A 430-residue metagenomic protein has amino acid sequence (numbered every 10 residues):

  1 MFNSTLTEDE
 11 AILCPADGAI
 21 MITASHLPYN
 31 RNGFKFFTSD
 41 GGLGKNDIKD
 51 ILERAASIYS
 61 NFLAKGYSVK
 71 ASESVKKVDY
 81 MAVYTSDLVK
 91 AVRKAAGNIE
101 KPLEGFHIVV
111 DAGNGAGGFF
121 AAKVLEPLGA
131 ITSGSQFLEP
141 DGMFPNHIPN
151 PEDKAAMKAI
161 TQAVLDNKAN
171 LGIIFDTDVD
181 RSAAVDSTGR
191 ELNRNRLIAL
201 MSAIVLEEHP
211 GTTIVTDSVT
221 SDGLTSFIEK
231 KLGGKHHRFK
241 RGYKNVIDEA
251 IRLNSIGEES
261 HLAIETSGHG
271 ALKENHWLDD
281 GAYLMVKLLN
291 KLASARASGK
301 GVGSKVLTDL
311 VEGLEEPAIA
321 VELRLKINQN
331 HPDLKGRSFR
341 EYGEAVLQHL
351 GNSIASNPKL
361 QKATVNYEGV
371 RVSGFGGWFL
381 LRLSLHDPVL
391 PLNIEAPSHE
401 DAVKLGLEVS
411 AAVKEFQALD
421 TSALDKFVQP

Functional and structural regions predicted by a protein language model:
M1-D17, D87, A91, P151-N170 (+1 more regions): Conserved phosphate-binding catalytic cores of ATP/NTP-utilizing and phosphoryl-transfer enzymes
M1-G41, T225: Ferredoxin-reductase
N3, D50-S86, K90, D186-T266 (+2 more regions): Proline/glycine-rich low-complexity loops and linkers
I20, H26, L88, D111 (+8 more regions): Buried hydrophobic positions in well-ordered alpha/beta secondary-structure cores of metabolic enzymes
L27-P28, G113-G118, V179-D180, T220-D222 (+2 more regions): Gly/Ser/Thr-rich loops at beta-strand to alpha-helix junctions that form or flank small-molecule/cofactor-binding
N30-N167: Gly/Ser/Thr-enriched, mixed-charge loops and adjacent short helices that form phosphate/oxyanion-binding elements
N30-S39, A121-A122, D180-L200, L224-T225: Short Gly/Thr/Asp-enriched flexible loops that form oxyanion-binding sites at enzyme active sites
R31, P210-N393, H399-P430: Phosphate-binding and adjacent anionic-ligand microenvironments
